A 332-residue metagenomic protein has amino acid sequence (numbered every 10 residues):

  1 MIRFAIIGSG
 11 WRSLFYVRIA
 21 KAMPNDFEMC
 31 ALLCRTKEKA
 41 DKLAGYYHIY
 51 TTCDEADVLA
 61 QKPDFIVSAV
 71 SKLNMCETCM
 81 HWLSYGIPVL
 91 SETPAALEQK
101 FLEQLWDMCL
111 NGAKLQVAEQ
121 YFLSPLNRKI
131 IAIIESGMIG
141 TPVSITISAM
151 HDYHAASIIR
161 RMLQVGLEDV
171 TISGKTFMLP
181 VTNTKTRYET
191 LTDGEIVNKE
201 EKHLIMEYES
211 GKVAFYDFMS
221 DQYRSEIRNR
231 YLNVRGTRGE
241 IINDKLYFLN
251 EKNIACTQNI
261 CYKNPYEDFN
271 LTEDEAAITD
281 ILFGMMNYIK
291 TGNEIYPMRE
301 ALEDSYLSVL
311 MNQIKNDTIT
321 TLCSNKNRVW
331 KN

Functional and structural regions predicted by a protein language model:
M1-Y47, I159: N-terminal Rossmann-like dinucleotide-binding module
F27-A31, K62-I66, V143-S144: Short active-site oxyanion
T36, K42, Y47-M108: Beta-loop-alpha module in the N-terminal Rossmann-like domain of NAD(P)-dependent dehydrogenases, especially those
C53, S91, V117-E119, S173-G174 (+1 more regions): Short loop/edge segments at beta-strand edges and connector loops that shape dinucleotide/nucleotide cofactor-binding
D57, F65-V70, A113-K114, G284-N332: C-terminal helix-rich "cap/oligomerization" subdomain common to oxidoreductases
V67, L73, L90, A96-I158 (+1 more regions): A contiguous active-site-proximal alpha/beta segment in oxidoreductase catalytic domains
T141-I227: Rossmann-like dinucleotide-binding domain that binds NAD(P)(H)
G194-E195, S210-F283, N293-R299: NAD(P)-dinucleotide binding in Rossmann-like oxidoreductases
